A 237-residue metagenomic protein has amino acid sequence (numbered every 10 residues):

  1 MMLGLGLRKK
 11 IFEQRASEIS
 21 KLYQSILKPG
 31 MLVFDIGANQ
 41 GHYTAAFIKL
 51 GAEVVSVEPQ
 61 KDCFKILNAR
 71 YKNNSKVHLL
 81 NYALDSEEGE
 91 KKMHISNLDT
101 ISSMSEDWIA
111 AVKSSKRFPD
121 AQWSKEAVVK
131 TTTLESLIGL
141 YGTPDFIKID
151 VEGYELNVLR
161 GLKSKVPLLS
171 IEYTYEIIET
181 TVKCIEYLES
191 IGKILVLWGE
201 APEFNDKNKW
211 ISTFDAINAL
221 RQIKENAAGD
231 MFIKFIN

Functional and structural regions predicted by a protein language model:
M1-N237: Phosphate/nucleotide-binding beta-alpha loop and adjacent structural elements of enzyme active sites
